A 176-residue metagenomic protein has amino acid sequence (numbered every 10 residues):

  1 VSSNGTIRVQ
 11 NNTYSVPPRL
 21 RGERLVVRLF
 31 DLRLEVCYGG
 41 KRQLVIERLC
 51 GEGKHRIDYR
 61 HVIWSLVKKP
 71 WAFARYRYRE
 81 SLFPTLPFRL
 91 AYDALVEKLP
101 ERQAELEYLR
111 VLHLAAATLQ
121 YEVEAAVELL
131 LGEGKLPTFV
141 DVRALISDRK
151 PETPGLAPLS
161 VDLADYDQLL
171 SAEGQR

Functional and structural regions predicted by a protein language model:
V1-S81: C-terminal, beta-rich DNA-binding module of retroviral/retroelements integrases
W64-F139, R143-A144, K150-P151: C-terminal low-complexity, glycine/proline- and small-hydrophobic-enriched intrinsically disordered tails that act as
L131-R176: Long, highly charged low-complexity segments enriched in Glu/Asp and Lys/Arg with interspersed Ser/Thr
